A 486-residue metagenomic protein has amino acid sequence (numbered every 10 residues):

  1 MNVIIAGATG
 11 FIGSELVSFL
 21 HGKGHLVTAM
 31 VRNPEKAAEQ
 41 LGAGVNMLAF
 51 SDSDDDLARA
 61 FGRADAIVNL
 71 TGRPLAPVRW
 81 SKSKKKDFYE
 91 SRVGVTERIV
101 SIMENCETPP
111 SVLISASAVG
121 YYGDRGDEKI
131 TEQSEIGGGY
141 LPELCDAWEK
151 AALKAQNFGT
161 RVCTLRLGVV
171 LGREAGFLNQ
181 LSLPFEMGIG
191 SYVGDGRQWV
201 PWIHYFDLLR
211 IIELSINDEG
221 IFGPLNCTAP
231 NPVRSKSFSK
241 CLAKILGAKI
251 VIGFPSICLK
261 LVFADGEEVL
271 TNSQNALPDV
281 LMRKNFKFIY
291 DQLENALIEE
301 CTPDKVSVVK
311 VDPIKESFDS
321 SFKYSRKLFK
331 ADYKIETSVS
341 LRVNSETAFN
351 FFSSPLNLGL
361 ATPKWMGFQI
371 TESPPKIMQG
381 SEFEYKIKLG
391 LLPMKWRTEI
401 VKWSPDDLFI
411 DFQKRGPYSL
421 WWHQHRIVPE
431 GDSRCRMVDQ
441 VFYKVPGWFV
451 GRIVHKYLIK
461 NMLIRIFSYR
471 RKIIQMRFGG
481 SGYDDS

Functional and structural regions predicted by a protein language model:
V3-K23: N-terminal Rossmann NAD(P)H-binding glycine-rich loop of SDR-like oxidoreductase domains
E35, E39-R98: NAD(P)H-binding glycine-rich loop region in Rossmannoid oxidoreductase-like domains and their noncatalytic homologs
K85-D87, E97-G139: Conserved Rossmann-fold NAD(P)-dependent oxidoreductase catalytic core, especially the SDR/UDP-sugar
S117, K150-R173: Conserved beta-loop-beta element that borders a ligand/cofactor-binding pocket
F158-T160, L171-Q180, S215-L225: Glycine/proline-rich active-site loop of Rossmann-fold NAD(P)-dependent oxidoreductases
D218-D265, I298, D304-I314: Mid/C-terminal beta-alpha module of Rossmann-like enzyme folds, strongest in SDR-family dehydrogenases/epimerases
K305-P374, M378: Hydrophobic ligand-binding cavity/cleft-lining segments
L328, Q413-R465, D485-S486: Beta-strand/loop substructures that line and gate deep hydrophobic ligand-binding cavities in soluble
